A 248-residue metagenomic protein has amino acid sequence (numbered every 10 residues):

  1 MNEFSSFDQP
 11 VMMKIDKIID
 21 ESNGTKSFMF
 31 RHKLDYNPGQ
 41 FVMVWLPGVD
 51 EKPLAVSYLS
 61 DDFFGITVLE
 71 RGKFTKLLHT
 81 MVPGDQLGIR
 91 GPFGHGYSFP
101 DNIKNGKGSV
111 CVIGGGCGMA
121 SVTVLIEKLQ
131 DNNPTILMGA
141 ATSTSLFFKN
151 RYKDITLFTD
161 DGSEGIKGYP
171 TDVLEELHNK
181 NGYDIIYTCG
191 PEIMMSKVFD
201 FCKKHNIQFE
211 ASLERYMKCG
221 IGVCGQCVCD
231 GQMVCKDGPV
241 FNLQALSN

Functional and structural regions predicted by a protein language model:
M1-Q9, N102-K107, G182, S247-N248: Short, Lys/Arg-enriched, disordered terminal segments
N2-D85: Ferredoxin-reductase
K17, Y58, L157-T159, A211 (+1 more regions): Structural signal for conserved beta-strand scaffold positions within catalytic alpha/beta enzyme cores
K73-Y216: FNR/FR-type flavoprotein reductase catalytic core
M119-S121, E192-I193, E214-P239: Local cysteine-cluster metal-coordination motifs and their immediate loop/turn environment, predominantly Fe-S cluster
F199-D200, K204-E210, G225-N248: Iron-sulfur (Fe-S) cluster-binding segments and ferredoxin-like electron-carrier domains, especially [2Fe-2S]
